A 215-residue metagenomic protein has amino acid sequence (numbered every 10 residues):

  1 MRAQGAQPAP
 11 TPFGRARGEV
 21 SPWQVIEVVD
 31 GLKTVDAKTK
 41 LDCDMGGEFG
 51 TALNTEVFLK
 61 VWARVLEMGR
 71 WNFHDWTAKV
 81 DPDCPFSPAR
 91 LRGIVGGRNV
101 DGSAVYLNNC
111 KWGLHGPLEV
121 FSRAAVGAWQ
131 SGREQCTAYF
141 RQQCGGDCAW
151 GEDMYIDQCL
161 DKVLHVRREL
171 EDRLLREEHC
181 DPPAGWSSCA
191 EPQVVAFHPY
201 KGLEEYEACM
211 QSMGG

Functional and structural regions predicted by a protein language model:
M1-P22: Short, acidic, metal-binding catalytic loop of nucleotide-sugar glycosyltransferases
Q4, P12, G31, V61-R64 (+5 more regions): Alpha-helical recognition domains of nuclear gene-regulatory proteins
A16-D75, K79, P85-R90: Active-site-proximal specificity loops/subdomain of glycosyltransferases
V28-G31, K79-D83, N108-W112, G116 (+3 more regions): Active-site-proximal beta-strand/loop segments in catalytic clefts of secreted hydrolases
F58-L59, S87-A89, L114-T137: Conserved nucleotide-sugar donor-binding and metal-coordinating catalytic region shared by glycosyltransferases
C84-G113: Conserved donor-nucleotide/metal-binding helix-loop-beta segment in metal-dependent transferases, i.e., the alpha-helix
Y106-V120, F140-A149: A recurrent flexible, glycine/aromatic-enriched loop bordering the glycosyltransferase active site that acts as
Q143-G215: C-terminal catalytic/acceptor-binding lobe
